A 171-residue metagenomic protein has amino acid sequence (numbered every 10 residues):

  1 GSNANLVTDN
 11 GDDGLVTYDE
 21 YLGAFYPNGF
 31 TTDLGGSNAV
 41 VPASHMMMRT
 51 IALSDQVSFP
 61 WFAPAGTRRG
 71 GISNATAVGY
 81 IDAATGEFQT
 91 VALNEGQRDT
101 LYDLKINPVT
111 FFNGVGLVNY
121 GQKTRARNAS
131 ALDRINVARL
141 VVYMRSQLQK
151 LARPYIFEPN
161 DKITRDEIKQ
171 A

Functional and structural regions predicted by a protein language model:
G1-A171: Structured, hydrophobic secondary-structure cores that serve as assembly/anchoring elements
